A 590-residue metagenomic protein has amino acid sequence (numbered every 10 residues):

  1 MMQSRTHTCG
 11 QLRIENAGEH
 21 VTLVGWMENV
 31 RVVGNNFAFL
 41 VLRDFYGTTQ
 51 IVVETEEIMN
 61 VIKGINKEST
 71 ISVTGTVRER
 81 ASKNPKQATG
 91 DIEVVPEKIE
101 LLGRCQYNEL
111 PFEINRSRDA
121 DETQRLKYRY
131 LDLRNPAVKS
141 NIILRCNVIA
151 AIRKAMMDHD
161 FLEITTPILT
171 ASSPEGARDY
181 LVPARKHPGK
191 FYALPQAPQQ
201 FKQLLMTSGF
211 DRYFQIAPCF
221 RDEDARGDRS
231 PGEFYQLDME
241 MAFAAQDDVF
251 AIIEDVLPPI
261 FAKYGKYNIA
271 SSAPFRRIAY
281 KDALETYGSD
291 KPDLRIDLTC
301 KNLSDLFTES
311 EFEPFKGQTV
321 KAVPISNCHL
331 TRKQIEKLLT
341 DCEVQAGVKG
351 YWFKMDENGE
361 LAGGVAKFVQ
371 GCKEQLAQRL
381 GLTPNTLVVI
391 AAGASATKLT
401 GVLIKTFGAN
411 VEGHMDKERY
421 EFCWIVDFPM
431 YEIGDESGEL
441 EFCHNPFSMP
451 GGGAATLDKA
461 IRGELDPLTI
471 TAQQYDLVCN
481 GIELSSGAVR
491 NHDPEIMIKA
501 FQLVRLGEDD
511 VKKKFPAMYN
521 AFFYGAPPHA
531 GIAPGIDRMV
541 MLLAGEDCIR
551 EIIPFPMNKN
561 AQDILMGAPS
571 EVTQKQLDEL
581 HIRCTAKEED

Functional and structural regions predicted by a protein language model:
M1-D590: Class II aminoacyl-tRNA synthetase catalytic cores and aaRS-like
